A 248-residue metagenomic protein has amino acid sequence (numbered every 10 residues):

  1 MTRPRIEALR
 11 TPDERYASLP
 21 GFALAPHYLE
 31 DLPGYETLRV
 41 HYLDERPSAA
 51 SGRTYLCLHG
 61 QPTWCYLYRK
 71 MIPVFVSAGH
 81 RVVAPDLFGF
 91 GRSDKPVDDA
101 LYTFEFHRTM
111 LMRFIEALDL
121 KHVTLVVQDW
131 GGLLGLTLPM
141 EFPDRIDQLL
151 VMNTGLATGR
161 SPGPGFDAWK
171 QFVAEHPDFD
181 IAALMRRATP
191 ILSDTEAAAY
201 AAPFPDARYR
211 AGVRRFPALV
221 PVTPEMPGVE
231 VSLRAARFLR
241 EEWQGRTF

Functional and structural regions predicted by a protein language model:
T2-P26, V40-A49, T54, L67 (+4 more regions): Flexible "cap/lid" subdomain of the alpha/beta-hydrolase fold that forms the substrate-access gate
G34-T37: Per-ARNT-Sim (PAS) sensory domains and their PAS-associated C-terminal
C57-G60, A84: Structural cue for short, hydrophobic secondary-structure segments
G60-T63, D129: Active-site glycine-rich loops that stabilize anionic/oxyanionic intermediates across multiple enzyme folds
K70-V74: Typically the conserved alpha-helix immediately C-terminal to a functionally engaged Cys/Sec in thioredoxin-like
